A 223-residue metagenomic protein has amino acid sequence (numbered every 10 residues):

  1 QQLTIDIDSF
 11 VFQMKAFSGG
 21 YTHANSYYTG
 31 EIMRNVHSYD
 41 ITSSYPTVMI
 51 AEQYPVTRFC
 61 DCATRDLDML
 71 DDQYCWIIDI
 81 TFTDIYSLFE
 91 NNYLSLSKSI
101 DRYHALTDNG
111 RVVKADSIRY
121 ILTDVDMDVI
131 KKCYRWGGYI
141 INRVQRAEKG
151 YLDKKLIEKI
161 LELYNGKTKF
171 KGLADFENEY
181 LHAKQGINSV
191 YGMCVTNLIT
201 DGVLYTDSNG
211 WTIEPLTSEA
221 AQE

Functional and structural regions predicted by a protein language model:
Q1-E223: Conserved acidic
